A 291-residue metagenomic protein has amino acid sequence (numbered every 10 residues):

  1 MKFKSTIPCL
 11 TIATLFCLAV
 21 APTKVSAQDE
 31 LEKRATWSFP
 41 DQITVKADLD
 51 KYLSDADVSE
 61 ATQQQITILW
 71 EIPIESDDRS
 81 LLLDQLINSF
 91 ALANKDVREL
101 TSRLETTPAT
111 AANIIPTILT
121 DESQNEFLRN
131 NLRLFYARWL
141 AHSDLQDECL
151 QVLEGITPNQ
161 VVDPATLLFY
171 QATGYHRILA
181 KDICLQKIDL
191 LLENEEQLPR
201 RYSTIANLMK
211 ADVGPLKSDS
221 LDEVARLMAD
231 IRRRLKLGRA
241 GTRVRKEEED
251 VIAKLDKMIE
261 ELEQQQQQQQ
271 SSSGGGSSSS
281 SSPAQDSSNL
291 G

Functional and structural regions predicted by a protein language model:
M1-T6: N-terminal secretory signal peptides that target proteins for export/translocation
C9-A19: Bacterial N-terminal signal peptides
A21-A27: Sec/Tat signal peptide C-region and signal peptidase I cleavage site
A27-T166, Y170-G291: Mature extracytoplasmic or organellar-lumen-exposed domains after removal of signal/transit peptides
